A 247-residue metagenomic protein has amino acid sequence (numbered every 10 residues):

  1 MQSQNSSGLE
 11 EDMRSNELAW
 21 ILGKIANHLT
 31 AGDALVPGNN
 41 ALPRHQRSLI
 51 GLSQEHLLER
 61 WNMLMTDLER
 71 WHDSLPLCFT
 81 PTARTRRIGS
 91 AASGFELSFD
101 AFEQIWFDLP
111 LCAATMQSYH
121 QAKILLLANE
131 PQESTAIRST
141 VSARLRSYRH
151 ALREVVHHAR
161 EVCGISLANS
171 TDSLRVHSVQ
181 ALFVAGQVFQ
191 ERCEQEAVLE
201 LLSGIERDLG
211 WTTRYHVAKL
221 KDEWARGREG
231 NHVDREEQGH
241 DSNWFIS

Functional and structural regions predicted by a protein language model:
Q2-S173, A185-L199: Cytosolic regulatory protein-protein interaction regions
R70, T82-G89, W106, V188-S247: Intrinsically disordered, low-complexity regulatory regions with latent secondary structure
S173-R175, L209: Short coil/turn motifs that N-cap or connect alpha-helices
H177-A181: Amphipathic alpha-helical/coiled-coil segments positioned at domain termini
